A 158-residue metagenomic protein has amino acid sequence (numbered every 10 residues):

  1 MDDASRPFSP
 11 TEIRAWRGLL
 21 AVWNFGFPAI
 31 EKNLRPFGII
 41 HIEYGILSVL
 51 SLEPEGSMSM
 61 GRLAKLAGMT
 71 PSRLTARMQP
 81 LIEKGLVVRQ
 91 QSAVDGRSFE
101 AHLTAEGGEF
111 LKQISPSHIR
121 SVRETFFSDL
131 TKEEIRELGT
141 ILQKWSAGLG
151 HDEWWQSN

Functional and structural regions predicted by a protein language model:
M1-F37, K84-L86: N-terminal leader segment of winged-helix/HTH proteins
M1-P10, K132-N158: C-terminal regulatory/oligomerization modules of transcriptional regulators
D3, F27, Q79-T140: Charged, amphipathic alpha-helical coiled-coil/dimerization segments
F8-T11, I39, M58, L103 (+1 more regions): Alpha-helical hairpin
R14, G18, G45-V49, E109 (+1 more regions): Pre-recognition alpha-helix immediately N-terminal to the DNA-recognition helix within helix-turn-helix or winged-helix
N24, P28-S72: N-terminal helix-turn-helix DNA-binding core of bacterial DNA-binding proteins
M60, M78-Q79: Short, hydrophobic-biased segments on the C-terminal half of alpha helices that form "recognition helices"
